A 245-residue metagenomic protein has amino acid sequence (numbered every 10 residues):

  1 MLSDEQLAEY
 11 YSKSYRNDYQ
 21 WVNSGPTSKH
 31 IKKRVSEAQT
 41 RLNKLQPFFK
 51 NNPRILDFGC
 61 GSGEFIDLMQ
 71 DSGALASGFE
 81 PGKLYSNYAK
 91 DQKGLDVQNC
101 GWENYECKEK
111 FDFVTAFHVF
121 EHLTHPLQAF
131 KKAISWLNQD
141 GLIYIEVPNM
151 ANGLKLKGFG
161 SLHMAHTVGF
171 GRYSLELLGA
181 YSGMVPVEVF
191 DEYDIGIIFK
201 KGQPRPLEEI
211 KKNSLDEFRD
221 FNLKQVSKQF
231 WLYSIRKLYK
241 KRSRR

Functional and structural regions predicted by a protein language model:
M1-F117, L127-F130, D191-D194, Q203-R244: Conserved N-terminal segment of class I S-adenosyl-L-methionine
F49, Y88, T124, Y144 (+3 more regions): Catalytic-core helical/loop segments in enzymes performing group transfer/polymerization on anionic/lipid-linked
A76, I143-I145: Hydrophobic/aromatic residues located in beta-strands of well-ordered beta-sheets within soluble catalytic
F111, K155-F159, K200: Short aromatic-enriched loop/helix-cap "lid" or pocket-rim segments at secondary-structure transitions that line
H118-H122: A short His-aromatic
L127-L142: A short glycine-rich, Lys/Arg-flanked "PGG" loop and its adjoining helix->strand segment in the class I
I145-L178: Short, glycine-/aromatic-enriched active-site segment of Class I SAM-dependent methyltransferases
S161, R172-S174, A180-I210: Soluble, non-transmembrane catalytic domains of enzymes that act on hydrophobic metabolites at membranes
